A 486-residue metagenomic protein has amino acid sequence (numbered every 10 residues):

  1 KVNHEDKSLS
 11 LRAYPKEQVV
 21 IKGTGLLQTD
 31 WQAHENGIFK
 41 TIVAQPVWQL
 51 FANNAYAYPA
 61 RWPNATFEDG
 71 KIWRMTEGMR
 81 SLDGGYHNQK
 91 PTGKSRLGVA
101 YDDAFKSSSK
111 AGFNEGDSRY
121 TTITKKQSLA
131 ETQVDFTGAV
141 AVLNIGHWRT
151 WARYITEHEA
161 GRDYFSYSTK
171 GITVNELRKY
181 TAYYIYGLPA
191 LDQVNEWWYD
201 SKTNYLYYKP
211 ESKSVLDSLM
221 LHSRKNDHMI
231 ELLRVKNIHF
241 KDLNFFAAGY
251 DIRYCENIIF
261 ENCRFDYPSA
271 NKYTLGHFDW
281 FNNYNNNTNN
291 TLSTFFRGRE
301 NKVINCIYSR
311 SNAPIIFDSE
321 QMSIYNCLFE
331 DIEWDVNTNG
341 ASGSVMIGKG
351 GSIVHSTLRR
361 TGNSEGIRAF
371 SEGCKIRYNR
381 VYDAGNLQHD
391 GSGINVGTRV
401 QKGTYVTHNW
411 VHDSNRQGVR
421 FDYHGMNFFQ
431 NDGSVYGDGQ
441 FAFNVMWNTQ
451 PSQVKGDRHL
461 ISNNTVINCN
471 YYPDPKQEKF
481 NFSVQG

Functional and structural regions predicted by a protein language model:
K1-S293, R297: Extracellular polysaccharide-degrading/modifying enzymes targeting complex plant/algal/animal polysaccharides
L11-R12, I21, H389, V400-Y405: Extracellular, surface-exposed repeat architectures
A13, A52, L143, E157-H158 (+14 more regions): Hydrophobic side chains in beta-strands
Q28-K40, S223-M229, F246-A247, L275-F295 (+7 more regions): Extracellular beta-strand/beta-solenoid scaffold signature
A130, T137-G138, D217-S218, N282-N283 (+5 more regions): Polar/charged alpha-helical tracts
K170, R253-C255, A369, K455-D457 (+1 more regions): Composition- and surface-driven signal marking solvent-exposed, interaction-prone regions in large proteins
K236-F246, E256-S269, R297-N312, Q321-D335 (+6 more regions): Right-handed parallel beta-helix
